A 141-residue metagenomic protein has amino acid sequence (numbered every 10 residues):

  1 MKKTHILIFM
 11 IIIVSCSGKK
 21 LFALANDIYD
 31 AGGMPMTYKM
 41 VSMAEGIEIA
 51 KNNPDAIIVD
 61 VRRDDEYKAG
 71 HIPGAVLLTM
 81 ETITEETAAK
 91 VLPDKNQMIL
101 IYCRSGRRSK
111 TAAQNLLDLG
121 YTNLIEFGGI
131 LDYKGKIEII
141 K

Functional and structural regions predicted by a protein language model:
M1-I13: Sec-dependent bacterial lipoprotein signal peptides
T4-H5, C16-I49, A56, D65-Q97 (+1 more regions): Rhodanese-like catalytic fold shared by cysteine-dependent sulfurtransferases and DSP/PTP-type phosphatases
I58-D60: Structural scaffold elements adjacent to functional motifs in cytosolic proteins
Y102: Short, surface-exposed ligand- or partner-binding patches at beta-edge/loop junctions that are enriched in aromatics
